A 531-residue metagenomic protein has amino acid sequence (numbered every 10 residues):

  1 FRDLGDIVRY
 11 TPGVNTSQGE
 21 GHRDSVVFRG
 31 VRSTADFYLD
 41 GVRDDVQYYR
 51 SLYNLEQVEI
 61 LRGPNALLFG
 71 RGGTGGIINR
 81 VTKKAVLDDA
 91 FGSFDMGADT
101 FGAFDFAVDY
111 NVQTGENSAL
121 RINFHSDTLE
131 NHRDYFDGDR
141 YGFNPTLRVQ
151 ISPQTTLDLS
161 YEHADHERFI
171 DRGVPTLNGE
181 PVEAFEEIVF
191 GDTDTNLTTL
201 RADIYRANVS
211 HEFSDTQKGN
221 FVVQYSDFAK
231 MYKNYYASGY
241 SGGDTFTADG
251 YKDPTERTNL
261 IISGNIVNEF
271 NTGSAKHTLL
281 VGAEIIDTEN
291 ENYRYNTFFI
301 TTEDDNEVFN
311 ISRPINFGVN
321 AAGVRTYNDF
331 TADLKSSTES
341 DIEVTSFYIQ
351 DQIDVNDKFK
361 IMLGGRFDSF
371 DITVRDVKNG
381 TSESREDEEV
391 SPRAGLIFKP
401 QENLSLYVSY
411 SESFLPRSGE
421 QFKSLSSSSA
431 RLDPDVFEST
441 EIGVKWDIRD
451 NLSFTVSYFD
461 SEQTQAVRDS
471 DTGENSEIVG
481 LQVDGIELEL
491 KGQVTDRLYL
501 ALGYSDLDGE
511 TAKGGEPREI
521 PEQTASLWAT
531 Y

Functional and structural regions predicted by a protein language model:
F1-D89, I442: Acidic, small-polar-rich N-terminal luminal/periplasmic segments of exported/outer-membrane proteins
Y53-E56, L67-P145, I151-T155, D203 (+1 more regions): Outer-membrane beta-barrel translocator/receptor signature
G97-D105, G115, H125-S152, A184-R206 (+7 more regions): Outer-membrane beta-barrel proteins
N117-L120, Q154-L159, T216-G219, S274 (+4 more regions): Repeated loop/turn-to-beta-strand initiation elements of outer-membrane beta-barrel proteins
D127-N131, F143-E212, Y225-R257, E303-S336 (+2 more regions): Acidic/polar loop-and-plug regions of large Gram-negative outer-membrane beta-barrel proteins
D165-E180, E289-E291, D371, I397-E441 (+2 more regions): Surface-exposed extracellular loop regions of Gram-negative outer-membrane beta-barrel proteins, predominantly
Y205-F228, D249-R375: Face-selective signature of the C-terminal outer-membrane beta-barrel domain
D357-K358, Y458-E462, S476-Y531: Gram-negative outer-membrane beta-barrel transporters
